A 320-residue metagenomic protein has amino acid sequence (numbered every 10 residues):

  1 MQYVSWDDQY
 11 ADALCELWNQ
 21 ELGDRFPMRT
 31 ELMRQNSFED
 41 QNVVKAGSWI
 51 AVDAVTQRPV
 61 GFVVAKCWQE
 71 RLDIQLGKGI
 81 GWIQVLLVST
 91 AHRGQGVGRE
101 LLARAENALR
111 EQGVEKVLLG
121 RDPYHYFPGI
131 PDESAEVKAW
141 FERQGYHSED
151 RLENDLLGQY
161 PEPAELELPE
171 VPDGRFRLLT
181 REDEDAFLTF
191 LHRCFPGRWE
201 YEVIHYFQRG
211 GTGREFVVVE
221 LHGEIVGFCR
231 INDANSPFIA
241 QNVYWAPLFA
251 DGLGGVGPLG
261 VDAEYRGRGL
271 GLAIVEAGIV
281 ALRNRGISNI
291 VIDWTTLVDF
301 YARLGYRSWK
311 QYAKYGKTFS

Functional and structural regions predicted by a protein language model:
M1-E16, R175-F187: A short beta-loop-alpha structural element at the N-terminal edge of CoA-dependent acyl/N-acetyltransferase catalytic
N19, G23-S48, G61-K78, F195-G260: A conserved beta-strand-loop-helix scaffold within acyl/acetyltransferase catalytic domains
G61, D150-L152, G227, K310: A structural microfeature
I83, V117-G120, V256, I290-D293: Conserved hydrophobic beta-strand within the GNAT/NAT acetyltransferase core sheet that lines the active-site cleft
V88, G94-E111, G257-V261, G267-V280 (+2 more regions): Conserved acetyl-CoA-binding loop-helix of GNAT-fold acetyltransferases
A103-P172, Y315-K317: Acyl-donor-binding surface of acyltransferase catalytic domains
G267, A273-S320: Short hairpin/turn module used for nucleic-acid contact or packing/dimerization
